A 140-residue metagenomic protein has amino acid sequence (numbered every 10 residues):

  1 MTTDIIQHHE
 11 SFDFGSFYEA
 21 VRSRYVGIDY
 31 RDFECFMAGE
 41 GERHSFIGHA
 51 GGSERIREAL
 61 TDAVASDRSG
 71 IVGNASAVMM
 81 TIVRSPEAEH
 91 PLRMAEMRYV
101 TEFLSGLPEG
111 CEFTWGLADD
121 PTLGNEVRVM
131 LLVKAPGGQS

Functional and structural regions predicted by a protein language model:
M1-S140: Tubulin/FtsZ superfamily GTPase core signature
